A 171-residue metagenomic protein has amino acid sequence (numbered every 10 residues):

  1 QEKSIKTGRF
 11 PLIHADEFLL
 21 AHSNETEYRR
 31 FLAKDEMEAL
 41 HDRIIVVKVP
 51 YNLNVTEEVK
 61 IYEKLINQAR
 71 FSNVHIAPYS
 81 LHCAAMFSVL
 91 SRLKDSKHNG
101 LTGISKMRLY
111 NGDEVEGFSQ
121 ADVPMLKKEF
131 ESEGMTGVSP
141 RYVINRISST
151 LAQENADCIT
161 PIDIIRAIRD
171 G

Functional and structural regions predicted by a protein language model:
Q1-N73, L90-K94: Canonical AAA+ ATPase core
L53-L151: Conserved AAA+ ATPase small/helical "lid" subdomain
S149-G171: Terminal-proximal interaction/regulatory segments of ATP-powered molecular machines
